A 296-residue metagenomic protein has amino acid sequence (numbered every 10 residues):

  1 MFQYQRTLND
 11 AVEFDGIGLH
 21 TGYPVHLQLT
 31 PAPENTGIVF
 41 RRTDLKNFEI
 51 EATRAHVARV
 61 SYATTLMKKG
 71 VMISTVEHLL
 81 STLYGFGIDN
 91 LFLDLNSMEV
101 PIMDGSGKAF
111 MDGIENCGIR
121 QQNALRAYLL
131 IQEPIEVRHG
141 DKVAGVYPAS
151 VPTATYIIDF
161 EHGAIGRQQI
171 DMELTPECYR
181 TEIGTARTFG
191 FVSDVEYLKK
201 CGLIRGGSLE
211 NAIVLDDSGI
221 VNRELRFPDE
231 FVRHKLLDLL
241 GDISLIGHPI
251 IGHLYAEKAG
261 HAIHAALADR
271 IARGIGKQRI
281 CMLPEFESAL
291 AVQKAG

Functional and structural regions predicted by a protein language model:
M1-D89, D94-G296: C-terminal regulatory domains involved in ligand/effector binding and gene-expression control
